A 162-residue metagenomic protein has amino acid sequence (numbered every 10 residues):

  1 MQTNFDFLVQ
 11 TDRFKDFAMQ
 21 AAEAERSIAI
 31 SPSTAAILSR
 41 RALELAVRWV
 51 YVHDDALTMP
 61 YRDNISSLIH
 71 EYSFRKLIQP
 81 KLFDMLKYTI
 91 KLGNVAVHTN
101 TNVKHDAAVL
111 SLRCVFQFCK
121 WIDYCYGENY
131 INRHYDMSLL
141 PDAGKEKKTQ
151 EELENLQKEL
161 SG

Functional and structural regions predicted by a protein language model:
M1-G162: Amphipathic alpha-helical interface elements
